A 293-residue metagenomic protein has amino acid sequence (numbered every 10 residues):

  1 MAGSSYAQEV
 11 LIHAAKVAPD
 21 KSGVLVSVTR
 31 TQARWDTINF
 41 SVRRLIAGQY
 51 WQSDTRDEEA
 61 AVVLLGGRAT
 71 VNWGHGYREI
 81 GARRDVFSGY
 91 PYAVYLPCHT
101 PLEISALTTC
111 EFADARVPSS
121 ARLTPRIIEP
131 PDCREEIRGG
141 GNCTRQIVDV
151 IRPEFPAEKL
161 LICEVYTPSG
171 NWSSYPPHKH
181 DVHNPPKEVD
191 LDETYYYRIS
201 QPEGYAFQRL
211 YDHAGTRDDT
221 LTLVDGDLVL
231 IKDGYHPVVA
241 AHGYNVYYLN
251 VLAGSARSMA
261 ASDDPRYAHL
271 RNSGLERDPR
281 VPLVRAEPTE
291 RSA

Functional and structural regions predicted by a protein language model:
M1-S53, H269-P279, V284-A293: Generic N-terminal segment detector
P19-Q52, E59, C143-T194: A short glycine-rich, His/Asp/Glu-containing loop-to-beta-strand
Q32, N39-S105: Extended, compositionally biased flexible segments
R56-R78, S169-G170, D181-L228, D233 (+1 more regions): Glycine- and acidic-residue-biased ligand/ion/polar-headgroup-sensing regions
D57-A60, P91-Y92, C110, D192-T194 (+1 more regions): Short, surface-exposed beta-edge/turn micro-motifs
F87-L107, T222-G243: Conserved metal-binding segment of the jelly-roll/cupin
C98, A106-T108, D114-S119, D149-R152 (+4 more regions): Short, structured patches in soluble enzyme cores that scaffold and shape functional sites
C110-V150, R209-Y211, L249-A293: Double-stranded beta-helix
